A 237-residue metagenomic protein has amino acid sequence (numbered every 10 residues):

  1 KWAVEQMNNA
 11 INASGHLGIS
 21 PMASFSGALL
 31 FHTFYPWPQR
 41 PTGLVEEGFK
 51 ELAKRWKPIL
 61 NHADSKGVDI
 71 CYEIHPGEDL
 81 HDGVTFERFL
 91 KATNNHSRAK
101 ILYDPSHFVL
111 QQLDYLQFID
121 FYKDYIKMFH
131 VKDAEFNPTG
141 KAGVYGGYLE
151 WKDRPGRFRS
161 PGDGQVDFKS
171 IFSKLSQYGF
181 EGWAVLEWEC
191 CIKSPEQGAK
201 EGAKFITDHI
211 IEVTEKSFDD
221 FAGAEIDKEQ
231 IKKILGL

Functional and structural regions predicted by a protein language model:
K1-K100, K232-L235: Active-site acidic/histidine proton-transfer and metal-coordination neighborhood in alpha/beta enzyme cores
S20, K57, S65, D82-Y103 (+1 more regions): Histidine-acidic metal/acid-base catalytic patches
